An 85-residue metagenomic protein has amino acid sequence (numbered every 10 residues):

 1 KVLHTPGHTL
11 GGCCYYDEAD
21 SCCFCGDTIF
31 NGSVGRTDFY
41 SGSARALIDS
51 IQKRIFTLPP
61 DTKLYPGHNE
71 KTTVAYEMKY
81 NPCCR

Functional and structural regions predicted by a protein language model:
H4, T9-R85: Metallo-beta-lactamase
